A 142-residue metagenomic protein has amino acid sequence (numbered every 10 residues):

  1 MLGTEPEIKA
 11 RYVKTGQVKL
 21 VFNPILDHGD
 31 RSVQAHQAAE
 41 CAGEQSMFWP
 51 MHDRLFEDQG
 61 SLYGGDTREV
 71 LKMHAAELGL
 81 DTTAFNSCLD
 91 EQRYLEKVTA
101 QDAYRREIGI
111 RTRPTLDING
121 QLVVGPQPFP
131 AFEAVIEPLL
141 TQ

Functional and structural regions predicted by a protein language model:
M1-A76, Q142: Structural alpha/beta surface segment adjacent to cysteine/selenocysteine redox centers across thiol/disulfide enzymes
M1-R11, E69-Q142: C-terminal cap of thioredoxin/glutaredoxin-like
